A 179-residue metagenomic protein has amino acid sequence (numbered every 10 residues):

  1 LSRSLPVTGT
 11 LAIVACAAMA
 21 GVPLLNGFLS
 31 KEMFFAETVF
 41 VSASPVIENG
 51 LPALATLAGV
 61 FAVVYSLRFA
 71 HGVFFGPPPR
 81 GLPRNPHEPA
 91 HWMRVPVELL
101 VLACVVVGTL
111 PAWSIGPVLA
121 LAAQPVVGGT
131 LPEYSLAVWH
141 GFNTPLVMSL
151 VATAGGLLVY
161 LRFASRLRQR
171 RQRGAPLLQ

Functional and structural regions predicted by a protein language model:
L1-N26, F35-S42, E48-G59, L82-T109: Interfacial and helix-entry/exit segments of alpha-helical transmembrane bundles in multi-pass inner-membrane proteins
R3-S4, M19, P23, F40-V41 (+9 more regions): Short, well-ordered loop/turn and helix-capping segments at boundaries between secondary-structure elements and domains
G9, G21, G27, G50 (+10 more regions): Residue-identity detector for glycine
I13, K31, S66-F69: Hydrophobic/aromatic residues in alpha-helical transmembrane segments
F28-E48, G116-S135: Membrane-interface interhelical loops and short amphipathic "cap" helices that link adjacent transmembrane segments
E48-E88, M148-G174: Predominantly late transmembrane helices and immediately cytosolic-facing juxtamembrane segments
P89-Q179: Membrane-interface and transmembrane segments of multi-pass membrane proteins
